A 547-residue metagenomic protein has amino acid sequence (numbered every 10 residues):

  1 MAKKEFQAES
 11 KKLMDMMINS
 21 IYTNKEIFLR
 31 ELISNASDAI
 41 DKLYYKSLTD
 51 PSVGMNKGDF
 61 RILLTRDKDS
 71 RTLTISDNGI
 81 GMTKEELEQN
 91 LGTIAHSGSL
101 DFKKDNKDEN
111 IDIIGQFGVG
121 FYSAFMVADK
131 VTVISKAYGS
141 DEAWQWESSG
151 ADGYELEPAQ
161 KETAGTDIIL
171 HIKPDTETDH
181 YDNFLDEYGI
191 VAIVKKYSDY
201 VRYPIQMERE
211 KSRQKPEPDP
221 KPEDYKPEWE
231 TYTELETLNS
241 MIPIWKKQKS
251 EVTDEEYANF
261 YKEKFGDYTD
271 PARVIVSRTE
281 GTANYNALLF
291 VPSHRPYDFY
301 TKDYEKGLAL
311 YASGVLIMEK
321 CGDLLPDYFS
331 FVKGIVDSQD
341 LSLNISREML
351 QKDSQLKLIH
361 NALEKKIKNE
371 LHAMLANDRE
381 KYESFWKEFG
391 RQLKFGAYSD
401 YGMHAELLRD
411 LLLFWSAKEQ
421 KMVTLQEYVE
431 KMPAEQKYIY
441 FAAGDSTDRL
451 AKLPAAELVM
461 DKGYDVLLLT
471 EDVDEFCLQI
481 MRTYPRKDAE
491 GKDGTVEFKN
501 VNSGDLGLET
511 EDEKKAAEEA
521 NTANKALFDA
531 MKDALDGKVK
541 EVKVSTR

Functional and structural regions predicted by a protein language model:
M1-F184, A192, K215: GHKL (Bergerat-fold) ATPase N-terminal catalytic module, capturing the glycine-rich phosphate-binding loop and acidic
I113, V131-G153, K173-R547: GHKL/Bergerat-fold ATPase module in large chromosome/replication-associated machines
